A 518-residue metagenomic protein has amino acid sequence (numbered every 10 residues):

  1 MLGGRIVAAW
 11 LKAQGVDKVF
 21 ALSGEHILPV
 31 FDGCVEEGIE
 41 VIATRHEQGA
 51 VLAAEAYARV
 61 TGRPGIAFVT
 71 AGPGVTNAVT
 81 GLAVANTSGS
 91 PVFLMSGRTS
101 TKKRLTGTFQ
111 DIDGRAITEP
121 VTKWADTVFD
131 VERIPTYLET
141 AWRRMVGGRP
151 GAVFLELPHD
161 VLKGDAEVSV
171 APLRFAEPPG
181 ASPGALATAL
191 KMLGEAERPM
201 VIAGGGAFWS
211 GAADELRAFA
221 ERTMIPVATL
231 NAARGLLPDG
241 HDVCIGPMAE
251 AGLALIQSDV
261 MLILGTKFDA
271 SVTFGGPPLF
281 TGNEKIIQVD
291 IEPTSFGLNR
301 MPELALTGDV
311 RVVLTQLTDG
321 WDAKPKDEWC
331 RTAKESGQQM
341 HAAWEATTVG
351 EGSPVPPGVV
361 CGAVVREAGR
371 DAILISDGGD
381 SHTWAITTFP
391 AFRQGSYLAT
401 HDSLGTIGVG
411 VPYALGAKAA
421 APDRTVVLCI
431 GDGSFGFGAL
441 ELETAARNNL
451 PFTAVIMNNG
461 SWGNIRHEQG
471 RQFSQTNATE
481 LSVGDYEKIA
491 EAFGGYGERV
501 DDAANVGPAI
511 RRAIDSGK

Functional and structural regions predicted by a protein language model:
R5-D17, A56-G62, N86, R144-G148 (+6 more regions): Glycine-rich phosphate/diphosphate-binding loops that line cofactor/substrate pockets in enzymes
V7, L22-V35, S336-D423: Active-site diphosphate/adenylate-binding microenvironment
D17-F20, E40-I42, V60-T99, I202-G205 (+3 more regions): A short, small-residue-rich loop immediately preceding and capping a beta-strand
R59, G205-I287, F392-R424, F437-L440 (+2 more regions): Glycine-rich, anion-gripping cofactor-binding loops and their flanking helix/strand elements in enzyme active sites
M95, R104-L105, F109-Q110, L255-S258 (+4 more regions): Thiamine diphosphate
S96-Y137, H159, N231-E335, I510 (+1 more regions): Glycine-rich, acidic loop regions that bind phosphate or pyrophosphate groups
E132, V168, K191, N283-G378 (+3 more regions): Phosphate/pyrophosphate-binding active-site segments
T140, R144-E195, W344-E345: Conformationally flexible catalytic loops at phosphate/diphosphate-handling active centers
